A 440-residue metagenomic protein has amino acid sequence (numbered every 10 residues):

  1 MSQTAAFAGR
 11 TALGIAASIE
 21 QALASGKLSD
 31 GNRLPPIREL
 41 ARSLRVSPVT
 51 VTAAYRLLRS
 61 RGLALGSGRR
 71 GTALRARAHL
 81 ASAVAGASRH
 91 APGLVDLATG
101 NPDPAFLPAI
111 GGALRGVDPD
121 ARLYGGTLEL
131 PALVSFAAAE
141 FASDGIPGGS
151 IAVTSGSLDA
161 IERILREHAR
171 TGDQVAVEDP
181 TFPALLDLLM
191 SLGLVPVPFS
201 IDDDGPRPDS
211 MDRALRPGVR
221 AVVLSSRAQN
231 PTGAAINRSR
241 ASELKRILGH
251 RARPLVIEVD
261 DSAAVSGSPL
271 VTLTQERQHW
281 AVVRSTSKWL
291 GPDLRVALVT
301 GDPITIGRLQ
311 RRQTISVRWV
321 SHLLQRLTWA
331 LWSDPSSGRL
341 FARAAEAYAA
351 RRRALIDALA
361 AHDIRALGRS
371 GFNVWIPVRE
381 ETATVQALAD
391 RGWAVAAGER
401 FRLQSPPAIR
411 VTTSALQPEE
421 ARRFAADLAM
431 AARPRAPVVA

Functional and structural regions predicted by a protein language model:
M1-V117, R122, S135, R246-I247 (+8 more regions): N-terminal basic, amphipathic alpha-helical segments
A121-R251, A264-Q278: Conserved core of the PLP fold type I
Q174, V195, R253-L255, R365 (+1 more regions): Residue-level detector of anion-binding/catalytic polar loops
R253, G267, W280, R284 (+6 more regions): Hydrophobic multi-pass inner-membrane translocation pores used for secretion and envelope-lipid/glycan export
V282-A345: Conserved core segment of the aminotransferase class I/II
T300, W375-P377, T412-S414: Short hydrophobic/aromatic beta-strand micro-patches that form the beta-sheet surface supporting nucleotide- or nucleic
A345-I356, I364-P377: Conserved glycine-rich beta-strand-loop-beta hairpin in the small C-terminal domain of fold type I
